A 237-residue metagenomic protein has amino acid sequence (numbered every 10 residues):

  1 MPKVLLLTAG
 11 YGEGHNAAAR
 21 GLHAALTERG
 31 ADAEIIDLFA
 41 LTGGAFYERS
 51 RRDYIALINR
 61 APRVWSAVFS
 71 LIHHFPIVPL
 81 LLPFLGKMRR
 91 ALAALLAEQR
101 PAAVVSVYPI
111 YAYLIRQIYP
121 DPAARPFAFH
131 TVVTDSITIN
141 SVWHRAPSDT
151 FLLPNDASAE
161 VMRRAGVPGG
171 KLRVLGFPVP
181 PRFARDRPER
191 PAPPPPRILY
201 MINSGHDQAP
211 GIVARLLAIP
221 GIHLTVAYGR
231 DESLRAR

Functional and structural regions predicted by a protein language model:
M1-L5: Extreme N-terminal starter segment of soluble prokaryotic enzymes
A9-A18: A short, glycine/small-residue-rich beta-strand->loop->alpha-helix junction that serves as a flexible
G21-L95, Q99: Conserved N-terminal ligand/cofactor-binding loop architecture of enzyme catalytic domains
R90-V104, Y113-H130: Glycosyltransferases and closely related glycan-assembly transferases that use nucleotide-activated donors
P120-V174, P178-R182: Active-site-proximal region of nucleotide-activated glycan assembly enzymes, centered on histidine/acidic-rich loops
P178-A192: Acidic anion/phosphate-binding donor-loop and adjacent secondary structure in glycosyltransferase catalytic cores
P194-R237: Donor-nucleotide binding loops and adjacent catalytic segments primarily of GT-B fold Leloir glycosyltransferases
